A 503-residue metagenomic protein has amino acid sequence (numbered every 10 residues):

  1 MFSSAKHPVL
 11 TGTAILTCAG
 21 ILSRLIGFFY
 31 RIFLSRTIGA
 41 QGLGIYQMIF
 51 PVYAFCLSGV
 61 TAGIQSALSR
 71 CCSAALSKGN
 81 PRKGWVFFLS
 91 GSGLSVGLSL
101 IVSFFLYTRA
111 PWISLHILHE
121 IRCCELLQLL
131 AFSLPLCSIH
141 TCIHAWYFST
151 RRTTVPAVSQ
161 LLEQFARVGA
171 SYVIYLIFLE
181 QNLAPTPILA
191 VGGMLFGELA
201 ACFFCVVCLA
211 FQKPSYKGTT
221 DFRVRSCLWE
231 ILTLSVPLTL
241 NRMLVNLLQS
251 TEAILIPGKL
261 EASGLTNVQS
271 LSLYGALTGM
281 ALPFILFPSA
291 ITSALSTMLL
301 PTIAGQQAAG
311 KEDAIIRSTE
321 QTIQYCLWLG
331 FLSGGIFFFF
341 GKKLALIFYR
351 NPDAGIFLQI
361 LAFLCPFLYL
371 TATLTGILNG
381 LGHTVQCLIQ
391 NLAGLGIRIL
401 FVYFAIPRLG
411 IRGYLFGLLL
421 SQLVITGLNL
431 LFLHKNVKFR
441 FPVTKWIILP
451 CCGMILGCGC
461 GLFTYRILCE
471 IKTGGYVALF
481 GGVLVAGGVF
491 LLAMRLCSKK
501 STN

Functional and structural regions predicted by a protein language model:
M1-I26, R82, V86, F222-V245 (+2 more regions): N-terminal membrane topogenesis motif
P8-S69, S103, Y107, S133-L134 (+2 more regions): Signature of the first transmembrane helix
L34-F55, C124, L183-I188, W229-L234 (+2 more regions): Interfacial/gating helices of multi-pass transporter permease domains
A62-S77, I285-G310, T319: Helix-loop junctions and terminal segments of transmembrane helices in multi-pass membrane transport/translocation
L89-S114, I316-F367, L400: Alpha-helical transmembrane segments of multi-pass membrane transport and lipid-handling proteins
L136-S159, F363-A393, F404: Membrane-interface junctions at transmembrane-helix termini in multi-pass inner-membrane proteins
T154-V155, F165-F203, V385, L395-G427 (+3 more regions): Membrane-interface helix-loop junctions in multi-pass transport and translocation proteins
T186, R242, L247, K445-N503: Transmembrane alpha-helical segments of multi-pass transport proteins
